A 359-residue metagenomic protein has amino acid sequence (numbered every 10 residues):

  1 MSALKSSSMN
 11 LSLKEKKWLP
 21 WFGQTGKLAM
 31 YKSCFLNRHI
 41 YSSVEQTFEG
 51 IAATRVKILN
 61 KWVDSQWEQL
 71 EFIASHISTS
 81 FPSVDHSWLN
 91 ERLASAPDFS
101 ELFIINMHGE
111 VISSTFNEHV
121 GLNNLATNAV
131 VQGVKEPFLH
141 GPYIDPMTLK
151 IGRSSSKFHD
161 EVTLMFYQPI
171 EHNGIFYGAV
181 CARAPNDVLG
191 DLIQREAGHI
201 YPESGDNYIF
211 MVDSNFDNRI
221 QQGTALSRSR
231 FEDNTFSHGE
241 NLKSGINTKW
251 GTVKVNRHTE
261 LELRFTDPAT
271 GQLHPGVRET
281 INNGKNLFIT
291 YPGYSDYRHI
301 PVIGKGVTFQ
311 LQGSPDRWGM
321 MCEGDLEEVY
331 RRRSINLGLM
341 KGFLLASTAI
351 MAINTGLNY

Functional and structural regions predicted by a protein language model:
S2-S83, E91-D98, E161-T163, Y177: Juxtamembrane extracytoplasmic/periplasmic/luminal helical "stalk" adjacent to the first N-terminal
L13, N247-F343: Extracellular/periplasmic juxtamembrane segments that couple receptor/chemosensory ectodomains to their
D85-A94, A179-R257: Solvent-exposed, extracytoplasmic
I104-S113, S214-R219: Short, glycine-anchored, charge-dense loop/turn motifs used at functional sites
H108-I112, V120-R153, F236, E240-Y291: Regulatory sensory and allosteric helical modules in signal-transduction proteins and certain transcription factors
S114-R195, E203: Extracytoplasmic/periplasmic ligand-binding sensor regions of membrane-associated signaling proteins
F158-A197, N215-L226, V302-F309, S314-R332: Conserved beta-strands of PAS-like sensory domains
R333-Y359: Alpha-helical transmembrane segments and their helix-membrane boundary motifs
